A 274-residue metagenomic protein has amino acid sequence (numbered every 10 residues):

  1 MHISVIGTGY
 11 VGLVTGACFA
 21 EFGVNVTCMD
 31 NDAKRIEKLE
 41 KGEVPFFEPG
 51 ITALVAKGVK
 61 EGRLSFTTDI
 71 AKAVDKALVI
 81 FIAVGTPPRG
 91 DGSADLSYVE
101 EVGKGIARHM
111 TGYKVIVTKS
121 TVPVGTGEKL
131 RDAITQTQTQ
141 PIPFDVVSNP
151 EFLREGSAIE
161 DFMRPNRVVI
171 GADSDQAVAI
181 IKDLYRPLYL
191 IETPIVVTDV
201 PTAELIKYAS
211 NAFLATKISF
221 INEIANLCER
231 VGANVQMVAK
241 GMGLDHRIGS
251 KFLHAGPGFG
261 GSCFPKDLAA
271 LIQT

Functional and structural regions predicted by a protein language model:
M1-T274: Structural/interface elements that position substrates and couple domains in central-metabolism enzymes
